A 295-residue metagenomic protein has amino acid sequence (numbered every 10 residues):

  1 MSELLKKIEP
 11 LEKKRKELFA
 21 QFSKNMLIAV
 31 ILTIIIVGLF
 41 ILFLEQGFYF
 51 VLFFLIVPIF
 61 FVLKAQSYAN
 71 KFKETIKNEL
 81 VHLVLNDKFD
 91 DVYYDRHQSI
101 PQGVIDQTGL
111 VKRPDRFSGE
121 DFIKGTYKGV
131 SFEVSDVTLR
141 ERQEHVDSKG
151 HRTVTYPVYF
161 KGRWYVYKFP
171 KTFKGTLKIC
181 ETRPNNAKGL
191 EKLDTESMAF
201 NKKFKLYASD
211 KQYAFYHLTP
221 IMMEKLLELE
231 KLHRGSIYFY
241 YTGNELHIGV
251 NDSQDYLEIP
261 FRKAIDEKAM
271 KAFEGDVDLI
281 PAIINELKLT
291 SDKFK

Functional and structural regions predicted by a protein language model:
M1-E9, K73-Y93: Juxtamembrane membrane-interface segments of multi-pass membrane proteins
M1-S23: Cytosolic juxtamembrane N-terminal segments of multi-pass membrane proteins
F19-F22, I59-L83: Transmembrane-cytosolic junction motif
A20-I36: Transmembrane alpha-helical segments and their cytosolic interface motifs in multi-pass membrane proteins
V37, L44-F48, V146-T155: Flexible coil/linker segments and helix-coil junctions enriched in charged and small residues
G38-F43, F60-K64: Residue-level signal for alpha-helical transmembrane segments in multi-pass membrane proteins
I41-V57: Hydrophobic alpha-helical transmembrane segments
H82, N86-D91, D95-E141, H145 (+1 more regions): Charged, low-complexity intrinsically disordered regions
